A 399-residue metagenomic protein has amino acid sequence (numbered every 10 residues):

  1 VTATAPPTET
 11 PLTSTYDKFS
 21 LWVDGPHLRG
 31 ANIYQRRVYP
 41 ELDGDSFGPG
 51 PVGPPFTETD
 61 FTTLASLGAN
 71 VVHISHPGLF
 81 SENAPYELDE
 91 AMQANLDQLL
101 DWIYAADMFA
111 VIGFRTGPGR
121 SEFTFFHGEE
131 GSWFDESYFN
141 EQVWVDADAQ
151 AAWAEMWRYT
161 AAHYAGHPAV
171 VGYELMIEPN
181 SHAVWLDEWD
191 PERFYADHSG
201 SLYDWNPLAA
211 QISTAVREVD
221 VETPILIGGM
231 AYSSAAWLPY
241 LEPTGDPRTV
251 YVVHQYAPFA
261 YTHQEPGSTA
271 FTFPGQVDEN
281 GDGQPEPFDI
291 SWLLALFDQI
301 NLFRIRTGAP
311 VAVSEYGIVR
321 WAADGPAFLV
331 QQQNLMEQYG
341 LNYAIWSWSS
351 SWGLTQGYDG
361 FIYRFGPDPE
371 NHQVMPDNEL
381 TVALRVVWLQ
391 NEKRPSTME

Functional and structural regions predicted by a protein language model:
V1-T13: Ser/Thr-rich, Proline-interspersed low-complexity disordered segments
P11-L12, A323-E399: Aromatic-rich peripheral "rim/lid" segments of glycoside hydrolase catalytic domains that contact and position glycan
P11-P224, G229-W237, P247-R248, W352 (+1 more regions): Active-site mouth of glycoside hydrolases
R37, A257-F259, S349: Short loop/turn segments at secondary-structure transitions that flank enzyme active sites
L42-D43, Y261-E265, D324, T355-G357: Short conserved micro-motifs at the rims of enzyme active sites and ligand-binding pockets
D60, L202-T214, E218-V319, N334-E337 (+1 more regions): Glycoside hydrolase catalytic-domain groove-lining segments
N83-E87, L96, P310-P326: An exposure/low-complexity boundary signal
G128-G131, E242-G245, S268-T269, V330-Q331 (+2 more regions): Short, hinge-like loop/turn segments at secondary-structure boundaries
